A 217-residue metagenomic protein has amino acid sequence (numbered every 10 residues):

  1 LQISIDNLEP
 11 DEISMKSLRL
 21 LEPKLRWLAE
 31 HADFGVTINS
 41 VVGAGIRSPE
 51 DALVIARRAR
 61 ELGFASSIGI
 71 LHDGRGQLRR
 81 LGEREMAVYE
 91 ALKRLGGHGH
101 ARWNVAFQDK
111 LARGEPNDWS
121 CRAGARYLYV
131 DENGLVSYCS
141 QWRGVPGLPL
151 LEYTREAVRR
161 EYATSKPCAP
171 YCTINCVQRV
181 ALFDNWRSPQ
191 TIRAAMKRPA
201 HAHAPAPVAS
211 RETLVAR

Functional and structural regions predicted by a protein language model:
Q2-S137, P149, A181-N185: Radical SAM enzyme [4Fe-4S]-AdoMet core and its adjacent flexible, acidic and glycine-rich loops/tails across
L135-R217: Flexible mid-to-C-terminal extensions adjoining Fe-S/redox cofactors in radical SAM and related proteins
